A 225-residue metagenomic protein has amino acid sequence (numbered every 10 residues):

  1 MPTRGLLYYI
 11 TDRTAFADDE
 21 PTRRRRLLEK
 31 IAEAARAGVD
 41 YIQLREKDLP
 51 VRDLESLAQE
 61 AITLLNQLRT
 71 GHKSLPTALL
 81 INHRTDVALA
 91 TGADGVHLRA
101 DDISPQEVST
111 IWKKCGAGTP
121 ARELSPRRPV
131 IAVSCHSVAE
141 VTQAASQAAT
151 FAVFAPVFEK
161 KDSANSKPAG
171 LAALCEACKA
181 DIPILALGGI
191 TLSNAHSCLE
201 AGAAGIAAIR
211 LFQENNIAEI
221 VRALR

Functional and structural regions predicted by a protein language model:
M1-P105, S109-K114, R128-F151, S166-A169 (+4 more regions): Conserved N-terminal beta1-alpha1 strand-loop-helix module at the mouth
A117-G118: Glycine-biased, low-complexity coil/linker segments
A155: Flexible, gly/ser-rich surface segments that form the specificity/activation loops bordering the active-site cleft
K161: Conserved beta-loop-beta/alpha segment of the NTase-like Rossmann-fold superfamily that binds/positions NTPs
A204-A208: Acidic, Mg2+-coordinating phosphoryl-transfer loop and its flanking beta/alpha structural elements, shared across
